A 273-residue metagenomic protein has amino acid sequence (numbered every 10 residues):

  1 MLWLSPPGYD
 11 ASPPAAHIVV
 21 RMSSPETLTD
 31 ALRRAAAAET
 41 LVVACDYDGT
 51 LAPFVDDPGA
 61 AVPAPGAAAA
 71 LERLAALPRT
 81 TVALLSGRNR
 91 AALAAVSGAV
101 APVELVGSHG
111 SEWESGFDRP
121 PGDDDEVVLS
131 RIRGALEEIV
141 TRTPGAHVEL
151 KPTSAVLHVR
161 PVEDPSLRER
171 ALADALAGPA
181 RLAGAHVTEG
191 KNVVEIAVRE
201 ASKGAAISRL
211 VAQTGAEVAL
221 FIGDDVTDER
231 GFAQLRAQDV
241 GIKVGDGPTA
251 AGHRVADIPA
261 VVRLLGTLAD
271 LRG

Functional and structural regions predicted by a protein language model:
M1-Y47, L51-V55, G66, G98 (+2 more regions): Non-catalytic pre-domain segments flanking phosphatase-related domains
R21, P25, A38, G204-G273: Mg2+-dependent phosphoryl-transfer enzymes with acidic/Ser/Thr/Gly-rich catalytic loops
V42-A44, E104, L220: Hydrophobic "anchor" residues on beta-strands that sit immediately upstream of conserved functional sites
V62-K151: Active-site phosphate-binding/coordination module
R88-S108, E163, L167-G184: Substrate-recognition/cap helix-loop segment adjacent to the acidic, metal-dependent catalytic center of Asp-based
S108-G134, T188-A216: Substrate-recognition "cap/lid" segment bordering the active-site pocket of phosphatases
H147-E163, A185-A197: Charged, glycine-interspersed solvent-exposed loop segments at helix/strand-loop junctions that cap or gate access
